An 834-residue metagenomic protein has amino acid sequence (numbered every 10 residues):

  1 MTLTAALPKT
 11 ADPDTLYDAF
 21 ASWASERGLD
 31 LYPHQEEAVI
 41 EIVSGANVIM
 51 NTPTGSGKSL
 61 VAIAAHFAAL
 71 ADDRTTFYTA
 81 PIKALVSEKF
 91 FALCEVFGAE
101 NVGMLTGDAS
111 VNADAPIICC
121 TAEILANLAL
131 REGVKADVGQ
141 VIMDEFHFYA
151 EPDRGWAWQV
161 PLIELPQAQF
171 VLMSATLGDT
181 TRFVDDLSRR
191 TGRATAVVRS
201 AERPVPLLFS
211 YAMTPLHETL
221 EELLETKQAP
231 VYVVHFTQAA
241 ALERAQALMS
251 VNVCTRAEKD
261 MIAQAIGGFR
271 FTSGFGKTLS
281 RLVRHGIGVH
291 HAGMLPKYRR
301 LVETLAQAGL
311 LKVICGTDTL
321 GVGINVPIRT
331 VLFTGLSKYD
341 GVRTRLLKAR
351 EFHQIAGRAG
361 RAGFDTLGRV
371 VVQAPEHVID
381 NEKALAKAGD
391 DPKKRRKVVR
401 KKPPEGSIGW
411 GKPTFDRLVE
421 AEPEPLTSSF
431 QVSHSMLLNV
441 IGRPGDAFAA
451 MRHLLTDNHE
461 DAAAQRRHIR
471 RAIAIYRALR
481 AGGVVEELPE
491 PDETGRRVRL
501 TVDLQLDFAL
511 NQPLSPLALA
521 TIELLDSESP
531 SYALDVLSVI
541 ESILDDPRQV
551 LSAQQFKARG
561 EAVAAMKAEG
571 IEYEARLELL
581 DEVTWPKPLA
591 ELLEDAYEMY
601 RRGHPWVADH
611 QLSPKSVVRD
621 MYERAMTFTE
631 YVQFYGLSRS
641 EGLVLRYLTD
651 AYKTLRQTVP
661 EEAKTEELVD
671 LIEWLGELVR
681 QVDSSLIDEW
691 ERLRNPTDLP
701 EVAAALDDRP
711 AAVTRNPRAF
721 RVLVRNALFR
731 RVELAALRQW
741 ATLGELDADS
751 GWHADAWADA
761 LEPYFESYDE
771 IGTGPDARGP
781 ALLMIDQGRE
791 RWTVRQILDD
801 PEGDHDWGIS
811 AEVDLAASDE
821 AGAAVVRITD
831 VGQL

Functional and structural regions predicted by a protein language model:
M1-E37, S44-N47, R256-R281: Helicase-associated low-complexity/disordered flanking segments
A21-W23, L29-V205, A212, P230-H235 (+1 more regions): Conserved P-loop/Walker A NTP-binding site and adjacent catalytic elements of P-loop NTPases
T79, S87, C94-G103, Q238-V313 (+2 more regions): Conserved C-terminal RecA-like helicase domain
D114-A129, H285-P296, A306-N325: Conserved two-lobed SF2 helicase motor
A212-F236, E243, R300-A308: Conserved interdomain hinge at the start of the Helicase C-terminal
F333, S337, R345-A386: Conserved segment of the helicase C-terminal RecA-like domain
P425-A705: C-terminal helical accessory/scaffold domains
L761-G808, D814: Surface-exposed, charged secondary-structure patches
